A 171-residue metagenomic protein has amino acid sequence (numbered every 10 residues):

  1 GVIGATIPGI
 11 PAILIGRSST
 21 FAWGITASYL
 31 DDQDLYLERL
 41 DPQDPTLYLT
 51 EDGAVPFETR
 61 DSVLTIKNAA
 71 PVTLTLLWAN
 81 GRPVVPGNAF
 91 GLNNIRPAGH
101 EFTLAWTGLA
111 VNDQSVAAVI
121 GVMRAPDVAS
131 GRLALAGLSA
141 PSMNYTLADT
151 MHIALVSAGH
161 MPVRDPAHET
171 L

Functional and structural regions predicted by a protein language model:
G1-L171: Mature extracytoplasmic enzyme cores
